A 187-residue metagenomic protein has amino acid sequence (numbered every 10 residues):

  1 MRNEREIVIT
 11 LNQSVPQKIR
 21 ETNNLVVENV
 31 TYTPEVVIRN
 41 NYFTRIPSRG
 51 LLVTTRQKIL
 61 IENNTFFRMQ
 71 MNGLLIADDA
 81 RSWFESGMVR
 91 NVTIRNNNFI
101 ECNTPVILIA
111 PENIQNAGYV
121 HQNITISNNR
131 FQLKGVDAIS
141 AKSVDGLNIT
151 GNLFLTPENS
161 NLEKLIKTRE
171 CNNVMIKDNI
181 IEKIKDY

Functional and structural regions predicted by a protein language model:
M1-Y187: Extracellular parallel beta-helix/beta-solenoid repeat domains
